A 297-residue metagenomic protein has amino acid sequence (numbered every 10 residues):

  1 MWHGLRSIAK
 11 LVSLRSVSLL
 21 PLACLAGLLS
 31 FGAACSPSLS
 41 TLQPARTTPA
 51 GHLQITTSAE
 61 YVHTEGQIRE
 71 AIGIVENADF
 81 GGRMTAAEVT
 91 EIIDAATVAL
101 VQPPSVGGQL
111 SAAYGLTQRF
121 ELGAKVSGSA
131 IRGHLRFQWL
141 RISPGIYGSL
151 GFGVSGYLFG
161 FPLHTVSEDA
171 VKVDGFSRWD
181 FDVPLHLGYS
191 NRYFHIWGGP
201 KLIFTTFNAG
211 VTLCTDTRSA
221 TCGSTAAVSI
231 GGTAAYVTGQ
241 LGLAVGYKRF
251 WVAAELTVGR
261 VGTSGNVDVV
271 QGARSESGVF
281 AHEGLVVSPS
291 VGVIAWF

Functional and structural regions predicted by a protein language model:
M1-V17: N-terminal secretory signal peptides that target proteins for export/translocation
S18-G32: Bacterial N-terminal signal peptides
L28-G51: Bacterial Sec signal peptide processing site at the extreme N-terminus
S36, Q54-I93, H164-F297: Outer-membrane beta-barrel transmembrane domain signature
I55, Y114-L140, Y147-G156, G199-I203 (+1 more regions): Transmembrane beta-strand segments that form the barrel wall of outer-membrane beta-barrel proteins
I92-S111: Alpha-helix-centered segments that form part of catalytic cores
L100-V106, E121-H134, T233, E283-V286: Solvent-exposed loop/turn segments connecting transmembrane beta-strands in outer-membrane beta-barrel proteins
V106-G115, E121, G175-F176, G188: Outer-membrane beta-barrel transmembrane strands
